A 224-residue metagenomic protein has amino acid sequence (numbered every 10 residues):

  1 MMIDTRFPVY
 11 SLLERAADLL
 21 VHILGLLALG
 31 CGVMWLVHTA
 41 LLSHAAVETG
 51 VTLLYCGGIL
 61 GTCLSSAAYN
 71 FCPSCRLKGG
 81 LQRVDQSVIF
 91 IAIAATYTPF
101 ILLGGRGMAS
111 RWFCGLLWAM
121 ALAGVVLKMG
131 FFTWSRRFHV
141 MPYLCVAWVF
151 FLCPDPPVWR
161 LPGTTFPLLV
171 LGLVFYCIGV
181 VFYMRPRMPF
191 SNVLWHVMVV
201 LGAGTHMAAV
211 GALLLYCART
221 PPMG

Functional and structural regions predicted by a protein language model:
M1-G224: Multi-pass alpha-helical transmembrane bundles in non-GPCR membrane proteins that perform intramembrane catalysis
